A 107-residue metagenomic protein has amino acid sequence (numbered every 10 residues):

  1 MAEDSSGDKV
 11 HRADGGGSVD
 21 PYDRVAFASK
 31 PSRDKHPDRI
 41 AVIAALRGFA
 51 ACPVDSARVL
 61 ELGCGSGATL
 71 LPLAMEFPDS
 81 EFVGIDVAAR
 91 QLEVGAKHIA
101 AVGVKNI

Functional and structural regions predicted by a protein language model:
M1-D34: N-terminal, positively charged/glycine-rich alpha-helical extensions of SAM-dependent methyltransferases
R24, S32-A57: Conserved alpha-helix/loop element of class I SAM-dependent methyltransferases that forms part of the SAM/SAH-binding
D55-G65, V83: Conserved class I S-adenosyl-L-methionine
S66-D79: Conserved SAM-binding loop of SAM-dependent methyltransferases across substrates and taxa, primarily the Class I
A88: Conserved SAM/SAH-binding beta-strand->alpha-helix loop
G95-A96: Conserved SAM-binding loop
A101-I107: S-adenosyl-L-methionine
